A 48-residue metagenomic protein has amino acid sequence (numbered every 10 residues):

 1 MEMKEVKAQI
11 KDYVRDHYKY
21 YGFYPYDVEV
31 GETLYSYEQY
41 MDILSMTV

Functional and structural regions predicted by a protein language model:
E2-V48: Acidic, low-complexity, intrinsically disordered interaction modules
